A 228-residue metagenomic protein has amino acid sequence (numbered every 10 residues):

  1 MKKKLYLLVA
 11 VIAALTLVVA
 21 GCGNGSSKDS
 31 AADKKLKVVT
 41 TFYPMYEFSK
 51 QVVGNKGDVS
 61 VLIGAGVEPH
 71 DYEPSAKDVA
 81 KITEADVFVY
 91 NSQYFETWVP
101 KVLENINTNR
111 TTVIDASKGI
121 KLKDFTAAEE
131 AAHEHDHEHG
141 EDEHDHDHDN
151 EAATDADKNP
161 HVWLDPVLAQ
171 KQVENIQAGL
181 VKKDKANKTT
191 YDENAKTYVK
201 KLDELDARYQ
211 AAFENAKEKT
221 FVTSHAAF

Functional and structural regions predicted by a protein language model:
K2-A13, V18-F228: Extracytoplasmic metal-acquisition and chelation regions
